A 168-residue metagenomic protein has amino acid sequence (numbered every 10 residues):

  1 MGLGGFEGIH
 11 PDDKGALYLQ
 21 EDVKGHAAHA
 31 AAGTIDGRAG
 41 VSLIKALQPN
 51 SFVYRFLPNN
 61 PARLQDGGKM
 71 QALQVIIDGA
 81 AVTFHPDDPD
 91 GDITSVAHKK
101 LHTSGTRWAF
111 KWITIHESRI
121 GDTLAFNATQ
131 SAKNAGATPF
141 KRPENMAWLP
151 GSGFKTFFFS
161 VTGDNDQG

Functional and structural regions predicted by a protein language model:
M1-G168: Sequence/structural signature of beta-propeller domains
